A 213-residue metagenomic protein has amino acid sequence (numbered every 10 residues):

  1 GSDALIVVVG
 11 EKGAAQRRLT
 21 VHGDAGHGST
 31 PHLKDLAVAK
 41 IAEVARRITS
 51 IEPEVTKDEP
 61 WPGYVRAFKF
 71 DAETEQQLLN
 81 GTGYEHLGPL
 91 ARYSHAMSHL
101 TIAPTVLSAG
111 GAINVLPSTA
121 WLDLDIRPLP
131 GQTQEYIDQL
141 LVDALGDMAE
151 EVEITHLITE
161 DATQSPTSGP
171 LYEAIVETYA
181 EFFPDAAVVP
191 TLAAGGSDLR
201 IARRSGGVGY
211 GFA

Functional and structural regions predicted by a protein language model:
G1-D35: Histidine/acidic-residue-rich, glycine-tolerant segments that coordinate divalent metal ions
G1-S2, P53-G111, S118, E135-Q139 (+1 more regions): An extended, acidic, His-containing surface patch that forms the Zn2+-binding/catalytic region of metallohydrolases
G10-Q16, M97-H99, P117-T119: Short, solvent-exposed loop/turn segments at the edges of secondary structure
R17, I102, L122-L124: Hydrophobic residues positioned within well-ordered beta-strands of beta-sheet architectures
V21, I126-P128: Hydrophobic beta-strand positions in extracellular immunoglobulin-like domains
G28-V55: A short core secondary-structure module
P31, Q132-I137: Solvent-exposed, non-transmembrane alpha-helical starts
H32, V115-S118: Short glycine/proline-enriched turns and hinge-like loops at secondary-structure junctions
